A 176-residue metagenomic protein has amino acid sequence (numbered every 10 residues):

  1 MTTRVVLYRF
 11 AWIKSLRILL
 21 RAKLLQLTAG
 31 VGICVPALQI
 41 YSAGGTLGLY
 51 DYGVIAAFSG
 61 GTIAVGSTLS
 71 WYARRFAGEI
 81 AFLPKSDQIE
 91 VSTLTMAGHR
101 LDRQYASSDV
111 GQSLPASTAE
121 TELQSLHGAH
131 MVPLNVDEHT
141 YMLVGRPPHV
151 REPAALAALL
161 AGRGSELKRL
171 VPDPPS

Functional and structural regions predicted by a protein language model:
M1-G44: N-terminal membrane-targeting/pre-transmembrane regions
T46-G60: Hydrophobic alpha-helical transmembrane segments
L47-Y50, A73-P84: Alpha-helical transmembrane segments with an aromatic anchor "belt"
A57-F76: Transmembrane alpha-helices and immediately adjacent membrane-cytoplasm interface residues in multi-pass integral
S70-A73, T95-L101, S176: Alpha-helical membrane-targeting segments
I80-R100: Membrane-cytosol interface motif
H99-L123: Phosphoinositide-dependent membrane-docking surfaces
E120-S176: A membrane-cytosol interface segment of integral membrane proteins
